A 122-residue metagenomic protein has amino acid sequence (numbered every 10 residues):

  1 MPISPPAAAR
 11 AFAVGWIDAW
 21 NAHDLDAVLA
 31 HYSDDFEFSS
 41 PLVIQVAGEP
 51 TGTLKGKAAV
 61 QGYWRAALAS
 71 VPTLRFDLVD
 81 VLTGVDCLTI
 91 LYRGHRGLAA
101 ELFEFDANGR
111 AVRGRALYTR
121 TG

Functional and structural regions predicted by a protein language model:
M1-A30, D34, G122: Short, low-complexity N-terminal intrinsically disordered segments enriched in polar/charged residues
I3, Q61, R65-G122: A beta-strand edge to alpha-helix "cap/lid" segment located at domain peripheries
F12, W20, Y32, F36-F38 (+3 more regions): Aromatic side chains
D18, A22, D26, F38 (+5 more regions): A generic structural signal for solvent-exposed, polar alpha-helical segments
A27, S33-V79: A solvent-exposed, acidic/Ser-Thr-rich amphipathic alpha-helical stretch
